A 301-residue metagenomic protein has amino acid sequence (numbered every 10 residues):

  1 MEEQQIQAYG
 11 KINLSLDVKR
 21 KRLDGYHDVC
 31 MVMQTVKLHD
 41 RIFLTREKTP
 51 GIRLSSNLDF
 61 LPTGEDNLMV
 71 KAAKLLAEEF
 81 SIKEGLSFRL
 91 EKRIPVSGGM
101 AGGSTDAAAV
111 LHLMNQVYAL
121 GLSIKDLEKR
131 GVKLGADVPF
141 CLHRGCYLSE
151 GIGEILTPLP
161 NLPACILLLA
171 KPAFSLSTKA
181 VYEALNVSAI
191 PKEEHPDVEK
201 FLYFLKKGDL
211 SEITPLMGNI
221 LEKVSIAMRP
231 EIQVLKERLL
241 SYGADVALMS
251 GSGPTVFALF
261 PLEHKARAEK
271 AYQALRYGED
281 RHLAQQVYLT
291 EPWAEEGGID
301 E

Functional and structural regions predicted by a protein language model:
M1-G98, Q116-E128, L162, K171-F174: ATP-binding N-lobe of GHMP and related small-molecule kinases
Q5, R41, C146-L148, L167-L169 (+1 more regions): Conserved hydrophobic/aromatic beta-strand scaffold that supports enzyme active sites
L14, I42-L44, M69, G103 (+5 more regions): Residue-level signal for inorganic ion chemistry
Q34-T35, V132-K133, P139-L142, P158-P163 (+1 more regions): Solvent-exposed alpha-helices and their adjacent loops that cap or buttress functional pockets in soluble metabolic
G85, A107, L111-L148: Contiguous, small/hydrophobic- and glycine-enriched helical/loop subdomains that border and often "cap" functional
R89-Y118, A136, D245-F257: Glycine/serine-rich anion-binding loops at beta->alpha junctions that coordinate negatively charged ligand groups
S123-L134, M217, R267-R276: Short, well-structured alpha-helical segments that form the helix of a local strand-helix-strand
H143, Y147-V246, E263, K270-Q273 (+2 more regions): Conserved, helical-rich catalytic subdomain that frames metal- and/or nucleotide-binding sites in enzyme alpha/beta
